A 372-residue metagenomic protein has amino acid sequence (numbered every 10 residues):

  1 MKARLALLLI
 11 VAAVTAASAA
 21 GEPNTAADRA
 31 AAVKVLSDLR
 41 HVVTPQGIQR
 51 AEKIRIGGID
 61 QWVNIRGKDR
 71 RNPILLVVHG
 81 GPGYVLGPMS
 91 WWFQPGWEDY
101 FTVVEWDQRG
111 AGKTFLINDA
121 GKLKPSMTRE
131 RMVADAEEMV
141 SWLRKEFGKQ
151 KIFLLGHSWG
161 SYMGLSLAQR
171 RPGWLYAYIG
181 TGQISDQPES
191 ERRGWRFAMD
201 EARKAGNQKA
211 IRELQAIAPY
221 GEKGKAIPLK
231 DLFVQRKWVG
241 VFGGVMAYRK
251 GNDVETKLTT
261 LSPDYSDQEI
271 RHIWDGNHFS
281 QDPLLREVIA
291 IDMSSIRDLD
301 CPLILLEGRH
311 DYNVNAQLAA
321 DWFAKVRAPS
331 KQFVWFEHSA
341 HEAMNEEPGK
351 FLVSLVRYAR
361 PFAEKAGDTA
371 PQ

Functional and structural regions predicted by a protein language model:
N72-P73, G81-W91, G112: Short substrate-entry loop that stabilizes the transition state in hydrolases
M89-V104: Short amphipathic alpha-helix adjacent to the substrate-entry channel of hydrolases
R131-K151: Conserved acidic catalytic loop of the alpha/beta-hydrolase fold
Q150-E189: Conserved hydrolase catalytic core segment
R193, D200-S294, C301: Alpha/beta-hydrolase
L299, L305-E307: Short beta-strand/loop motif that positions the catalytic acidic residue of the alpha/beta-hydrolase fold
Y312-L318: Conserved alpha/beta-hydrolase "acid-adjacent" motif
S339-P348, L352: Catalytic histidine-centered segment of alpha/beta-hydrolase-like enzymes
